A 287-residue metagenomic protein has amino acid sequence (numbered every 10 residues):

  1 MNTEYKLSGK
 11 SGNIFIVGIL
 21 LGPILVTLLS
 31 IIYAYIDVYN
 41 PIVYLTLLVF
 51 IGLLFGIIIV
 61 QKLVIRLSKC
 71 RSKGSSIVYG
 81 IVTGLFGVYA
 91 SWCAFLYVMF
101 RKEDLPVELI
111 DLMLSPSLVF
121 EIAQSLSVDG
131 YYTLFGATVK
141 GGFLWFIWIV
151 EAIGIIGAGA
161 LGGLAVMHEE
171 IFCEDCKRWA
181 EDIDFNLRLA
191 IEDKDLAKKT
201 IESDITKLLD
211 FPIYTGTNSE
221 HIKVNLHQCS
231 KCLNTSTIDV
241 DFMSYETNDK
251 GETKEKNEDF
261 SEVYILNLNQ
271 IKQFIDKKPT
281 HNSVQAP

Functional and structural regions predicted by a protein language model:
M1-L63: Transmembrane alpha-helical insertion/packing segments
G74-W92: Transmembrane alpha-helical segments of multi-pass membrane proteins
Y89, G141-V166: Alpha-helical membrane-embedded segments
V98-V139: Membrane-interfacial helical/loop segments at transmembrane boundaries in membrane proteins
E170, K223-L226: Residues immediately within or flanking Cys/His clusters that coordinate Zn2+ in small zinc-binding modules
C173-C176, C229-C232: Short cysteine-rich clusters marking metal-coordination/redox-active sites
W179-I183, I238-D239: Short, non-ligating residues that shape and space the ligands of small metal-coordination modules and catalytic
L187-K199, S244-E258: Short cysteine/histidine-rich metal-coordination sites, predominantly Zn2+-binding motifs
